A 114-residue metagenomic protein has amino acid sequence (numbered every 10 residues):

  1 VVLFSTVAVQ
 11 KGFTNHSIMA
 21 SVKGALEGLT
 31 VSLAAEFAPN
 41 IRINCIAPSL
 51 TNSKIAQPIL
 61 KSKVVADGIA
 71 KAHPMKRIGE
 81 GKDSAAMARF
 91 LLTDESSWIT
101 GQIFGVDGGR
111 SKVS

Functional and structural regions predicted by a protein language model:
T6: Residue(s) in the substrate-gating loop at a strand-loop-helix junction that position the organic substrate next
Q10, A47-P58: Short, flexible catalytic-loop segment of classical short-chain dehydrogenase/reductase
K11, R89, T100-S114: Short C-terminal tail/terminal secondary-structure segment of NAD(P)H-dependent dehydrogenase/reductase domains
K11-S17, K76, D94: Active-site loop immediately N-terminal to the catalytic Tyr-X3-Lys motif of short-chain dehydrogenase/reductase
V22, T30: Active-site helix of classical SDR
A34-P39, S97: Alpha-helical segment proximal to the catalytic Tyr-Lys
R42-N52, L92, G105-D107: Conserved SDR Rossmann-fold cofactor-binding beta-strand/turn motif
H73-S84, E95: A conserved structural motif in NAD(P)-dependent oxidoreductases
